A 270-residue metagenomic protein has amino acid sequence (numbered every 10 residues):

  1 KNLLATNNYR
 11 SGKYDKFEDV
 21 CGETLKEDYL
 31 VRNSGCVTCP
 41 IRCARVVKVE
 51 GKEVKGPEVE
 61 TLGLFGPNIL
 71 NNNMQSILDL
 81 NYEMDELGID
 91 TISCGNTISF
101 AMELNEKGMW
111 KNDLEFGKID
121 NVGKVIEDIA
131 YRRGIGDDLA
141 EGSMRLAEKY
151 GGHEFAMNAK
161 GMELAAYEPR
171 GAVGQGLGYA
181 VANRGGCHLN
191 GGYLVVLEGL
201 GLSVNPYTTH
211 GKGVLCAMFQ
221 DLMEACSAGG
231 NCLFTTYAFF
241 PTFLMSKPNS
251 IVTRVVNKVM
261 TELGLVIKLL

Functional and structural regions predicted by a protein language model:
K1-L270: Extended C-terminal regions of large enzymes
